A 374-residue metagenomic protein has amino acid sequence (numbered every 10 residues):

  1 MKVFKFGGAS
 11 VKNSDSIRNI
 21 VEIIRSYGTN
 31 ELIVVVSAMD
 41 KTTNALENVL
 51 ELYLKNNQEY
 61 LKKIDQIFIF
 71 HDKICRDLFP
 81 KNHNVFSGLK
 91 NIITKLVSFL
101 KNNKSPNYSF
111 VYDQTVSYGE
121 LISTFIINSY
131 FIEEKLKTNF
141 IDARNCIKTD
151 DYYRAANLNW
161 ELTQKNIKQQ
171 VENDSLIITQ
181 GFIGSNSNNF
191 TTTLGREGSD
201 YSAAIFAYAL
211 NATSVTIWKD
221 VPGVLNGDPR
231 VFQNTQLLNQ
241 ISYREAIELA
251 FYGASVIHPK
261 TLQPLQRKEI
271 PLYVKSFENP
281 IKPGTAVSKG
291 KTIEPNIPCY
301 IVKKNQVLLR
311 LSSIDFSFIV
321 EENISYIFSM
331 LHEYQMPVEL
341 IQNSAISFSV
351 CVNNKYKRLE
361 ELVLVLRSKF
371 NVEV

Functional and structural regions predicted by a protein language model:
M1-I257, L262: Nucleotide/pyrophosphate-binding catalytic subdomain
G8-A9, M39-D40, I183-G184, S199 (+6 more regions): Short, glycine-/Ser/Thr-/acidic-enriched flexible segments
L136, I270, M336: Short phosphate-binding/catalytic loops that engage adenosine nucleotides
F206-A212, R267, V274, S347-C351: Structural preference for solvent-exposed beta-strand-turn elements and adjacent flexible terminal/loop segments within
S214-W218, L272-V274, E339: Short hydrophobic alpha-helical runs that function as membrane-insertion/retention elements
S242-K289, I293-S312, V320: A conserved active-site cap/scaffold subdomain adjacent to cofactor or substrate pockets
G284-V374: A conserved regulatory-domain signal marking ACT and ACT-like small-molecule sensing domains and adjacent regulatory
